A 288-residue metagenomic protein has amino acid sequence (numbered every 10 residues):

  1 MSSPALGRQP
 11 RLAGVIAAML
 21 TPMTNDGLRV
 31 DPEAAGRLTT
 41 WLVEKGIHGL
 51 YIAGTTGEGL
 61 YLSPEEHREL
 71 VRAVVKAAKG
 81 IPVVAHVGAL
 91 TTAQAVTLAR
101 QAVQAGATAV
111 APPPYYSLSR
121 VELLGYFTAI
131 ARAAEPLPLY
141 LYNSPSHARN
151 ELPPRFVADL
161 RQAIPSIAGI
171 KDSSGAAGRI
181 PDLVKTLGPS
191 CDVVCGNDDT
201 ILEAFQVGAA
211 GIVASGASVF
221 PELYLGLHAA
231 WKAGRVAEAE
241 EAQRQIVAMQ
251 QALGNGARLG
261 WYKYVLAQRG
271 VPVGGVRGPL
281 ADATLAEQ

Functional and structural regions predicted by a protein language model:
S2-A5, R11-P22, W41-I47, A209 (+1 more regions): C-terminal alpha-helical cap/extension of soluble enzyme domains
S2-R149: Active-site beta->alpha loop and helix N-cap motifs at the rims of alpha/beta catalytic domains
A17, V30, I52, G57-L60 (+6 more regions): Short, flexible micro-motifs
L28-D31, A35, H67, A95 (+7 more regions): Generic structural signal for well-ordered, non-membrane alpha-helical segments in soluble metabolic enzymes
A35, H67, V71, A95 (+6 more regions): A general structural signal for well-ordered alpha-helical segments in protein cores
T39, V71, A99, F127 (+4 more regions): A generic alpha-helix structural signal
E58-G59, S117-S119, A176, L202 (+2 more regions): Short secondary-structure capping/turn micro-motifs that flank functional sites
A131-L137, S144-G254: Catalytic alpha/beta core domains of metabolic enzymes, predominantly
